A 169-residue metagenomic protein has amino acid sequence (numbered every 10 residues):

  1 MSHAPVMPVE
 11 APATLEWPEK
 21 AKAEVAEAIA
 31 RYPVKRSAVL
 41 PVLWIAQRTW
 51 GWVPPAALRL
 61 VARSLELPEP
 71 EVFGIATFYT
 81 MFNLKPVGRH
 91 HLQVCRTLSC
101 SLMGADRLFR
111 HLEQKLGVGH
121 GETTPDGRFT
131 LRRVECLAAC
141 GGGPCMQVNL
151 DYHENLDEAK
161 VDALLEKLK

Functional and structural regions predicted by a protein language model:
M1-K169: Signature of N-terminal electron-transfer/Fe-S-associated modules in redox systems
